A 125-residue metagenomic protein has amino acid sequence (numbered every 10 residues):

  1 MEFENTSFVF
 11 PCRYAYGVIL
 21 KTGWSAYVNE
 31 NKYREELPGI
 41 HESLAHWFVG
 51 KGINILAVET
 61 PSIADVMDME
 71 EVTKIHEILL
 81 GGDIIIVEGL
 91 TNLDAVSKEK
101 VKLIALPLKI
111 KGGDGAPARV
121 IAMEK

Functional and structural regions predicted by a protein language model:
M1-K125: Active-/binding-site microenvironments in catalytic and ligand-binding cores
